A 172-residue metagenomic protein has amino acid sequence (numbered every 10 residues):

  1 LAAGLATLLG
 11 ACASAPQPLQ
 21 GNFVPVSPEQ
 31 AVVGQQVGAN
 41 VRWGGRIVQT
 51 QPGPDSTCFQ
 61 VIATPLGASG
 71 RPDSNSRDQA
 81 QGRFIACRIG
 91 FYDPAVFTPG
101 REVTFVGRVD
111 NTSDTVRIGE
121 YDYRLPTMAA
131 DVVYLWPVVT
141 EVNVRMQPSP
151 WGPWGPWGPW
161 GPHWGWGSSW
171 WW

Functional and structural regions predicted by a protein language model:
L1-C12: Sec-dependent bacterial lipoprotein signal peptides
C12-W172: OB-fold and OB-like single-stranded nucleic-acid-recognition modules and their adjacent interaction interfaces
